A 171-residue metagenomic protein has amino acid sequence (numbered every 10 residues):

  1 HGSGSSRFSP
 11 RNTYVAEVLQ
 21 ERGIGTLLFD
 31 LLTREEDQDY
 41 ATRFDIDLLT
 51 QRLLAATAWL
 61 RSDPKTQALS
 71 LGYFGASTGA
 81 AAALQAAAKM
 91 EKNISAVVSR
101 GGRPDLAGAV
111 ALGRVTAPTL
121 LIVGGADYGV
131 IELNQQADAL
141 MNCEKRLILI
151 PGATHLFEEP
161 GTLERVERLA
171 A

Functional and structural regions predicted by a protein language model:
H1-L69, L156-G161, R165: Serine-hydrolase catalytic machinery in alpha/beta-hydrolase-like enzymes
S3, S77-A80, A126: Active-site loop->helix "elbow" adjoining a glycine-rich segment at hydrolase catalytic centers
P64-S77, V97: Alpha/beta-hydrolase fold nucleophile elbow
Y73-A87: Glycine-rich nucleophile elbow surrounding the catalytic serine of serine-hydrolase chemistry
K92-P104: A conserved short beta-strand
V115, L121-V123: Short beta-strand/loop motif that positions the catalytic acidic residue of the alpha/beta-hydrolase fold
Y128-L133: Conserved alpha/beta-hydrolase "acid-adjacent" motif
L140-L156: Catalytic histidine neighborhood in serine/cysteine hydrolases with alpha/beta-hydrolase-type architecture
